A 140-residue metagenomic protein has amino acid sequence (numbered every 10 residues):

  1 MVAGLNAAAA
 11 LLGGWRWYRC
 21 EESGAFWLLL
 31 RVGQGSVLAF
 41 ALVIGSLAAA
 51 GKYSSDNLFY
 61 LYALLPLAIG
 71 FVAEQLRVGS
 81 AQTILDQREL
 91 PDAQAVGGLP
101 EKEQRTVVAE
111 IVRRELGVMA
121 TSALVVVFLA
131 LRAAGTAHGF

Functional and structural regions predicted by a protein language model:
M1-F140: Polytopic transmembrane helical bundles with strong interfacial aromatic enrichment
